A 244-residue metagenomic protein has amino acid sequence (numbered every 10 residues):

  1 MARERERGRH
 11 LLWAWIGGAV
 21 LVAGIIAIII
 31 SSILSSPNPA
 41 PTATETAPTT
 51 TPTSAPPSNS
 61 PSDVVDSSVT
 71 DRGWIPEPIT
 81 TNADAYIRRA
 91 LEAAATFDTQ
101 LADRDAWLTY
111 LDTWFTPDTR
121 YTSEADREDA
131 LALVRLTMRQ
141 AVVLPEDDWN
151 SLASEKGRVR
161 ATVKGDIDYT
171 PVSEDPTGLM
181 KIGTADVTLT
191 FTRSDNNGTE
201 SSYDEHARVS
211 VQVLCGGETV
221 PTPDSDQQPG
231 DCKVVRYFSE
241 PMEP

Functional and structural regions predicted by a protein language model:
M1-L11: Terminal targeting segments of Actinobacterial cell-envelope proteins
R3, A102-P244: Structured, amphipathic secondary-structure segments that form assembly/contact surfaces in multi-subunit
R9-Y121: Juxtamembrane and targeting peptides
